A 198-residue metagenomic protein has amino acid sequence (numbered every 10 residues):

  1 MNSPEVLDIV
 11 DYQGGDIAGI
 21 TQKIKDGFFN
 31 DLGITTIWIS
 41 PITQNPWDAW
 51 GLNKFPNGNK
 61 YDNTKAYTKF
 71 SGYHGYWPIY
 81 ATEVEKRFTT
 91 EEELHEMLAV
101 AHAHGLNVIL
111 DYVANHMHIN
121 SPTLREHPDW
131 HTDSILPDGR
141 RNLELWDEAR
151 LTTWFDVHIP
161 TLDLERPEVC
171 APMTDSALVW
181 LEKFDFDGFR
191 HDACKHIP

Functional and structural regions predicted by a protein language model:
N2-T36, S40-F184: Substrate-binding/active-site clefts of carbohydrate-active enzymes
R87-F88, C194-P198: Acidic-and-aromatic substrate-binding clefts and catalytic sites of carbohydrate-active enzymes
I109, G188-C194: Short catalytic-loop micro-motif centered on adjacent basic/acidic residues
